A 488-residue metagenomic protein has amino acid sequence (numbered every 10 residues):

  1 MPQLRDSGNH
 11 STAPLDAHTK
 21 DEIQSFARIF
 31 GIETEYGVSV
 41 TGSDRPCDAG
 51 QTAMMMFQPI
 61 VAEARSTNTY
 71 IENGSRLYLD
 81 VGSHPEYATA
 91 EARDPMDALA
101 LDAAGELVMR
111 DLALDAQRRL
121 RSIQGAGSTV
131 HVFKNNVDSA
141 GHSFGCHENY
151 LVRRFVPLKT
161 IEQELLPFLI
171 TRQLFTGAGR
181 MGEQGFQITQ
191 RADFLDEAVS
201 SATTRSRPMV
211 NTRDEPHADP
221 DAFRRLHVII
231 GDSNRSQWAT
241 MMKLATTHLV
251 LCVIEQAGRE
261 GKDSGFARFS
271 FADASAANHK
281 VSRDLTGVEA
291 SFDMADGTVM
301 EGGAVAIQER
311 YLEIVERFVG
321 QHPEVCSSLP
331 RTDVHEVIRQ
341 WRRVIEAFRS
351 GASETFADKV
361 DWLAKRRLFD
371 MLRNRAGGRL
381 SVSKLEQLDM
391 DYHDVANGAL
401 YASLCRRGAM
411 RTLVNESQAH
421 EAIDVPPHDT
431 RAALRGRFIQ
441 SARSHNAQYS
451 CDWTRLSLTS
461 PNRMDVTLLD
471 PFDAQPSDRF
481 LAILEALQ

Functional and structural regions predicted by a protein language model:
M1-S128, V132-F133, Q163-A178, G182 (+3 more regions): Terminal catalytic/cofactor-binding subdomain
T41, R153-F155: Short coil/turn motifs at secondary-structure junctions
P95-M96, A140-H142, P157-L158, S236-Q237: Short catalytic/ligand-binding loop motif for oxyanion handling, primarily in non-cytosolic enzymes, centered on
N135-R153: Histidine-centered divalent-metal-coordination microenvironment in nucleic-acid enzymes
F144, E162-Q163: Non-catalytic regulatory/linker segments of enzymes
N149, V156, Q173: Acidic/His-rich structured neighborhood in mature extracellular/periplasmic domains
R153, G185-I188, D193-E197: Extended, Lys/Arg-enriched charged tracts that mediate electrostatic binding to polyanionic substrates
